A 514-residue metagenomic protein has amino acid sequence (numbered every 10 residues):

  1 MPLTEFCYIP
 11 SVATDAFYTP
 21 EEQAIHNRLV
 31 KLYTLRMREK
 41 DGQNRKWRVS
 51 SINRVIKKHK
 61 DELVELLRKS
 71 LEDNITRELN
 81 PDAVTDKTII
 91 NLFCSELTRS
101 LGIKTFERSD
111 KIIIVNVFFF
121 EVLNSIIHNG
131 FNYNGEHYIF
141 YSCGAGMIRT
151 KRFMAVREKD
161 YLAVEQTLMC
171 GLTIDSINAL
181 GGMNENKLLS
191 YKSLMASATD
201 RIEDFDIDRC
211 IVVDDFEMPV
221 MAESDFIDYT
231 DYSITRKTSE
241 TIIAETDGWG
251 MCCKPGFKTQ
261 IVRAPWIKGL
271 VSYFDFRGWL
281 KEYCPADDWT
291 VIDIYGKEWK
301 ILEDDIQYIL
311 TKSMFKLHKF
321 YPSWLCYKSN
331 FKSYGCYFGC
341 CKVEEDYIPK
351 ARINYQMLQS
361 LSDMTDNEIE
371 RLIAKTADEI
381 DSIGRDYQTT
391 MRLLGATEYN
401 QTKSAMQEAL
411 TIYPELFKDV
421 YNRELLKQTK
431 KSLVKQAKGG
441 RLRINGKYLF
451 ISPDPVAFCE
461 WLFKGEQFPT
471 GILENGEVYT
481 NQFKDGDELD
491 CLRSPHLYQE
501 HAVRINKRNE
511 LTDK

Functional and structural regions predicted by a protein language model:
M1-K514: Conserved small-residue
